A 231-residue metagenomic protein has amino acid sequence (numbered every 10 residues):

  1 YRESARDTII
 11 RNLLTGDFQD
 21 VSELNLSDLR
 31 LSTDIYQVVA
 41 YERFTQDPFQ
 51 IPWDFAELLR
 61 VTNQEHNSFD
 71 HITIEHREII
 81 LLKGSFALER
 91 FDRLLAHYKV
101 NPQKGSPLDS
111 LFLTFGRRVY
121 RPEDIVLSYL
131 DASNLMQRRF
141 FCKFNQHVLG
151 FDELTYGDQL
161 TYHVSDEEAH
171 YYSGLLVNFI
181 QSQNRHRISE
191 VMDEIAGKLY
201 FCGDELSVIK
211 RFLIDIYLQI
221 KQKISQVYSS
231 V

Functional and structural regions predicted by a protein language model:
Y1-L94, L113-R187, D193-A196, E205-I216: Interdomain helical linkers/hinges and coiled-coil/dimerization scaffolds that transmit conformational signals
T62, P102-K104, I224: Broad structural signal for hydrophobic residues in well-ordered alpha-helices, predominantly aliphatic
H97-S106, F112-L113: Short catalytic/binding micro-motifs of nucleotide second-messenger systems
D158-T161, S225, V231: Charge-rich, acidic-biased intrinsically disordered regions
Y217-S229: Alpha-helical linker/edge segments of TPR/alpha-solenoid repeat scaffolds and analogous pre-/post-domain helices
